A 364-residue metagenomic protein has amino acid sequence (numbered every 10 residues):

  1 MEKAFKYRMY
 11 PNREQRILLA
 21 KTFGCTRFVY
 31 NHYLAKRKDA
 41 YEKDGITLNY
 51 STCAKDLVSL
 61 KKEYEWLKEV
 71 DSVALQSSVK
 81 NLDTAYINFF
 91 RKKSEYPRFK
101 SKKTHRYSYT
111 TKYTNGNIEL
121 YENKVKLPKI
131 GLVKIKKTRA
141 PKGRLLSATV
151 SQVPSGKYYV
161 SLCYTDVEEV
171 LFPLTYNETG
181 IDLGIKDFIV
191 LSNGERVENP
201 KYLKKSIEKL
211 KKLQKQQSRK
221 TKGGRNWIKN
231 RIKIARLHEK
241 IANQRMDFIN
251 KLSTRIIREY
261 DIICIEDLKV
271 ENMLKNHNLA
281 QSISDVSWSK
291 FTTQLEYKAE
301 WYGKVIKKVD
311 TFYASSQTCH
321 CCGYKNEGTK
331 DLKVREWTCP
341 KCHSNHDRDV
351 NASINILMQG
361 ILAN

Functional and structural regions predicted by a protein language model:
M1-N364: Nucleic-acid substrate recognition interfaces
